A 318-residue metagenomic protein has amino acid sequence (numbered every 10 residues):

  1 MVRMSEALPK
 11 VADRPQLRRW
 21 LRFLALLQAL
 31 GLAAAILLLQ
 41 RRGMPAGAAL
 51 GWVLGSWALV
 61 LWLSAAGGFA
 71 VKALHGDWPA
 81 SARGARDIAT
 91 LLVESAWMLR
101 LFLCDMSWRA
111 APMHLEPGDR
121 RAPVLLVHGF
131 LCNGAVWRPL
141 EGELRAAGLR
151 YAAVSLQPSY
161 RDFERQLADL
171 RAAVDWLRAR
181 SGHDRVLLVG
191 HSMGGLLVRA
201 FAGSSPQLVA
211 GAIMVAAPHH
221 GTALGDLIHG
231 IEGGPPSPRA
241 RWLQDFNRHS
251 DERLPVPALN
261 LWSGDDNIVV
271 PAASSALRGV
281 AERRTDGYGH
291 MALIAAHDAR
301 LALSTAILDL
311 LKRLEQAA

Functional and structural regions predicted by a protein language model:
M1-V124, A318: Flexible, membrane-associating and regulatory peripheral segments of lipid-active enzymes
P123-V124, P255-W262, A281-R283: Catalytic His-Asp charge-relay segment
L125-A135, P139, E143-E252, L261 (+1 more regions): Serine-dependent carboxylesterase/thioesterase catalytic core of lipase-like alpha/beta-hydrolase/SGNH enzymes
L156-R161, G287-L293, D298: Histidine-bearing beta->alpha loop at or near hydrolase active sites
R178, I307-A318: Short, hydrophobic alpha-helical segments
H249, A276, E282-T285, L311-L314: A hydrolase-biased, glycine/serine/histidine/acidic-enriched motif that marks catalytic-domain neighborhoods in diverse
G264-R283: Conserved loop-alpha-helix segment in the C-terminal half of the alpha/beta-hydrolase fold that carries the catalytic
I294-D309: Post-His helix in hydrolase/transferase enzymes
